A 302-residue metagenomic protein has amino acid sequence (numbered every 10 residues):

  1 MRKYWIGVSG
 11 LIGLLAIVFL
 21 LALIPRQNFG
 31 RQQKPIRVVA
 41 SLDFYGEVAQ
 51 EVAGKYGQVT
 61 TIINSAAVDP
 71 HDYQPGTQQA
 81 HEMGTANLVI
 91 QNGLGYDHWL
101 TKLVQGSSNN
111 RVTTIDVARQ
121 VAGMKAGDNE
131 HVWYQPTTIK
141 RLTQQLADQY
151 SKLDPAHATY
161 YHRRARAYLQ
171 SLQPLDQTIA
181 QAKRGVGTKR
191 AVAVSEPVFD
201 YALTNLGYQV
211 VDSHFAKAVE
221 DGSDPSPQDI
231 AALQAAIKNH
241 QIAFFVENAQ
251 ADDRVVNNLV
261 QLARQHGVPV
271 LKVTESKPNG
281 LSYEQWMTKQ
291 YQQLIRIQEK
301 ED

Functional and structural regions predicted by a protein language model:
R2-D302: Extracytoplasmic metal-acquisition and chelation regions
